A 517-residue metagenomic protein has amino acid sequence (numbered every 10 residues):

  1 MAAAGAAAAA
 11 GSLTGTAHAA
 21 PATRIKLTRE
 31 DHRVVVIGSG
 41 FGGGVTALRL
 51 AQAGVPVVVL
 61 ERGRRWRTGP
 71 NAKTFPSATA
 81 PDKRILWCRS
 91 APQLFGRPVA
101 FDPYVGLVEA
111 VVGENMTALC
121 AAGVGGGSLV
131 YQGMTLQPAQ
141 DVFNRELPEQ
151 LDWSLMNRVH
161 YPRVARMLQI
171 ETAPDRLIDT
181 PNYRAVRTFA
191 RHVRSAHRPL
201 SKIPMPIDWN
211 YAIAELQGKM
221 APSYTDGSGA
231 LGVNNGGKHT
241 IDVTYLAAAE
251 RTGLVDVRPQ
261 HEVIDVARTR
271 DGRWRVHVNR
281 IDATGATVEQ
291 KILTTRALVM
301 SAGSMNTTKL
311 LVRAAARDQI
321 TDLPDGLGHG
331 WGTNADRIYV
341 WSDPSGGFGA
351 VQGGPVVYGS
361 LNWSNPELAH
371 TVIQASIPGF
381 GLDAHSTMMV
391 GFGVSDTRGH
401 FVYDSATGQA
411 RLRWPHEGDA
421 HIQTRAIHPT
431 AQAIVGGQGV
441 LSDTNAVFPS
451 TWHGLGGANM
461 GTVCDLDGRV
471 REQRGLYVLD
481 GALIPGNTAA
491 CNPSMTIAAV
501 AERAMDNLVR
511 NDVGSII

Functional and structural regions predicted by a protein language model:
M1-A19: N-terminal export signals
A22-R145, L151, V278, N306 (+3 more regions): N-terminal glycine-rich phosphate/pyrophosphate-binding loop and immediately adjacent elements
Q52, P56, E61-S77, T252 (+6 more regions): Glycine-rich loop(s) and the adjacent beta-strand/alpha-helix scaffold that form part
F101-L119, G127, Y131, L136 (+4 more regions): FAD cofactor-binding and catalytic pocket of flavoenzymes
L147-E262, V447-G454: Conserved redox-cofactor binding core of oxidoreductases
P206, P259-W274, R280: A conserved short coil-to-beta-strand element within the FAD-binding core of flavoproteins
D226-G229, N234, P259, I422-N487 (+1 more regions): A glycine-rich dinucleotide-binding beta-alpha-beta segment and adjacent secondary-structure elements that constitute
G486-M505: A conserved FAD-binding loop/helix module that cradles the flavin
